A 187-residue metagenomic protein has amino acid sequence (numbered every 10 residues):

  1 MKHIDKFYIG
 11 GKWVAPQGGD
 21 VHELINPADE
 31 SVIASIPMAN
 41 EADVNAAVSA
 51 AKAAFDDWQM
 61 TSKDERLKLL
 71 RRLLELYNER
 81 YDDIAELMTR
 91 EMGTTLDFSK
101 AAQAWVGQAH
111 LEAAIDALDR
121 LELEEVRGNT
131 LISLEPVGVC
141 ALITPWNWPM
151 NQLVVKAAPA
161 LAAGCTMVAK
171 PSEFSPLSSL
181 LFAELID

Functional and structural regions predicted by a protein language model:
M1-R90: Short, structured beta/alpha segment
A39-A42, E91, A102-V106, E173-F174: Short beta->alpha linker loops
S49, R71-D82, L96-R120: Long amphipathic alpha-helix in the N-terminal Rossmann-like dinucleotide-binding domain of NAD(P)-dependent
R66, G107, S178: Hydrophobic (often cysteine-bearing) scaffold residues that line and stabilize catalytic clefts of nucleotide/cofactor
R66, M88, L111, C140 (+2 more regions): Conserved hydrophobic/aromatic pocket- or pore-lining residues that grip, position, or stack substrates in active sites
L87-T95, E125-N129: Short linear capping/connector segments at secondary-structure termini
M92, A114-I115, I186: Hydrophobic aliphatic residues
L123-D187: Rossmann-like NAD(P) dinucleotide-binding subdomain of oxidoreductase/dehydrogenase enzymes
